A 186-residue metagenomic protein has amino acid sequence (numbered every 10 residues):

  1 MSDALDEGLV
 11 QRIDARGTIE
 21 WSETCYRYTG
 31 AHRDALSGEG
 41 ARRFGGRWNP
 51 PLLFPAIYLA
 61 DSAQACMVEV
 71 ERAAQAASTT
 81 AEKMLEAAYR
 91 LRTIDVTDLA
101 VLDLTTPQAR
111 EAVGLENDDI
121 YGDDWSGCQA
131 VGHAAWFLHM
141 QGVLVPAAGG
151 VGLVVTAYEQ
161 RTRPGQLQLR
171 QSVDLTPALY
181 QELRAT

Functional and structural regions predicted by a protein language model:
M1-A41, R47-P50, A73-T186: Active-site and NAD+-binding cores of ADP-ribose-processing enzymes
R47-A77: Extended catalytic/binding region for NAD+/ADP-ribose chemistry, centered on the ART fold
